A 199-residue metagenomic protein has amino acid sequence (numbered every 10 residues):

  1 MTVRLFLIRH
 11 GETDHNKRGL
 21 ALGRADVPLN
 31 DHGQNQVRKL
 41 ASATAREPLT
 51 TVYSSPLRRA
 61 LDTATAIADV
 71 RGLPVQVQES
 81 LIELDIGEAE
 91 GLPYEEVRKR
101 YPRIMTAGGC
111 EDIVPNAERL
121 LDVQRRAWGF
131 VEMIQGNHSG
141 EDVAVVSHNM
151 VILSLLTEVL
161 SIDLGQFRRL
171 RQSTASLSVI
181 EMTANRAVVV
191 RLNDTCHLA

Functional and structural regions predicted by a protein language model:
M1-V3, V77, L84-E96, G136 (+2 more regions): Acidic, low-complexity terminal tails and accessory targeting/binding regions of phosphate-metabolizing enzymes
V3, R9-V77: Active-site-proximal alpha-helix that buttresses catalytic centers in soluble enzyme cores
L5, E141-M150: Generic beta-sheet signal
G11, N149, T195: Active-site metal-binding loops of divalent metal-dependent hydrolases
D14, R59-L61, E83-D85, V151-L153: Short, active-site-adjacent cap segments at secondary-structure transitions
S54-S55, R125, V146-S147: Short beta-strand scaffold positions
A66, S154, E158: Active-site signature of alpha/beta-hydrolase-fold catalytic machinery across serine- and Asp/Cys-nucleophile hydrolases
D69-G129, E181, R191: Phosphate-handling substructures
